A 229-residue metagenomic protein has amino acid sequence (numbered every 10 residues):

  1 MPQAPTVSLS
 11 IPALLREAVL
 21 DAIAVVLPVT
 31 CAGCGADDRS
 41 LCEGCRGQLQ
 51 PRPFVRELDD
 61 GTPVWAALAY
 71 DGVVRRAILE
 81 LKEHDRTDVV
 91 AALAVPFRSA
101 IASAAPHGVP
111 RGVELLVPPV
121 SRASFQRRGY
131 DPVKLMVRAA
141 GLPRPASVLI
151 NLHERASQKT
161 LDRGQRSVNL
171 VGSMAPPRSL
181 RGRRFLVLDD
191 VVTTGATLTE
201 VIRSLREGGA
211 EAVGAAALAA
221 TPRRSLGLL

Functional and structural regions predicted by a protein language model:
M1-L229: Glycine-rich phosphate/pyrophosphate-handling loop used in enzymes and phosphotransfer proteins
